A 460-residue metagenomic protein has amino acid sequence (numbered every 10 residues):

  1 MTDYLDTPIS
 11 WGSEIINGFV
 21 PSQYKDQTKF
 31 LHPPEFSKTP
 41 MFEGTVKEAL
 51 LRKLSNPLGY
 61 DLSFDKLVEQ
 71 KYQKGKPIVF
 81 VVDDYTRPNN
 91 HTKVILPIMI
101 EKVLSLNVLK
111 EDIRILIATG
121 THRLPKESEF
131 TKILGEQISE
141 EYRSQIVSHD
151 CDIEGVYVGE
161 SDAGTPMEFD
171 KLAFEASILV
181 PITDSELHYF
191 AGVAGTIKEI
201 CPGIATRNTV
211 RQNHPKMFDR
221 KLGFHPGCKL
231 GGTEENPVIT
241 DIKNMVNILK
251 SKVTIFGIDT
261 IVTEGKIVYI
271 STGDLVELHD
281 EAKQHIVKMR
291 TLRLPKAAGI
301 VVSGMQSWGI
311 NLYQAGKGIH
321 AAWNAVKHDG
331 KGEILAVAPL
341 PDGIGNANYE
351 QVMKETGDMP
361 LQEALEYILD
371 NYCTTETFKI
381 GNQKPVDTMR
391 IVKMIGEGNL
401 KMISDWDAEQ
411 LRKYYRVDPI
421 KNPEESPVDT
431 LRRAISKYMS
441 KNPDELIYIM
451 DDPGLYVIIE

Functional and structural regions predicted by a protein language model:
M1-E35, E397-E460: Extended hydrophobic packing segments that form well-structured cores
Q27-Y72: An N-terminal, well-structured beta->alpha segment
K76-N89, R114-T121, V301-M305: Short glycine-rich or small-residue beta-strand-to-loop segments that form or flank ligand, phosphate, metal/Fe-S
P88-V108, A315-K327: Histidine-anchored nucleotide/phosphate-binding helix
E111-T121, I334-P339, N399-D405: Short internal beta-strands
P125-A194: An acidic, phosphate/nucleotide-engaging active-site surface
G223-W308: Membrane-embedded hairpin module used as a gating/binding unit in multi-pass transport and secretion proteins
L312-L400: C-terminal catalytic subdomain
